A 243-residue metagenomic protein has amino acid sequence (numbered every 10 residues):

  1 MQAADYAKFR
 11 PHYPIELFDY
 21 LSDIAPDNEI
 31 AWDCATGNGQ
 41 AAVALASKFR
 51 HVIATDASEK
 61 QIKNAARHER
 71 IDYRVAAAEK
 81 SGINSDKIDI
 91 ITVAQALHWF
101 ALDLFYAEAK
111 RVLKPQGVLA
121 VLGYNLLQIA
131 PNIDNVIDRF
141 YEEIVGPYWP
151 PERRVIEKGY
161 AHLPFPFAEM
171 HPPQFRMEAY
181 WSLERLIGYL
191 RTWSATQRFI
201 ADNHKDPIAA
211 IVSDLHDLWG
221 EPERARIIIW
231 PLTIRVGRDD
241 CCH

Functional and structural regions predicted by a protein language model:
K8-E29: Conserved alpha-helix/loop element of class I SAM-dependent methyltransferases that forms part of the SAM/SAH-binding
W32, N38-S81: Class I SAM-dependent methyltransferase SAM/SAH-binding core
L45, E108-A109: Class I S-adenosylmethionine-dependent transferase superfamily signal
E79-I90: A short acidic, Gly/Pro-enriched loop at the edge of an enzyme's catalytic core that lines a small-molecule cofactor
V93-A94, L102: A short beta-strand submotif of the Rossmann-like class I SAM-dependent methyltransferase core that lines
F100-E108: A short, conserved alpha-helix within the catalytic core of class I
K110, K114-W181: Conserved catalytic/acceptor-binding region of the Class I
K158-H243: Conserved Class I S-adenosyl-L-methionine
